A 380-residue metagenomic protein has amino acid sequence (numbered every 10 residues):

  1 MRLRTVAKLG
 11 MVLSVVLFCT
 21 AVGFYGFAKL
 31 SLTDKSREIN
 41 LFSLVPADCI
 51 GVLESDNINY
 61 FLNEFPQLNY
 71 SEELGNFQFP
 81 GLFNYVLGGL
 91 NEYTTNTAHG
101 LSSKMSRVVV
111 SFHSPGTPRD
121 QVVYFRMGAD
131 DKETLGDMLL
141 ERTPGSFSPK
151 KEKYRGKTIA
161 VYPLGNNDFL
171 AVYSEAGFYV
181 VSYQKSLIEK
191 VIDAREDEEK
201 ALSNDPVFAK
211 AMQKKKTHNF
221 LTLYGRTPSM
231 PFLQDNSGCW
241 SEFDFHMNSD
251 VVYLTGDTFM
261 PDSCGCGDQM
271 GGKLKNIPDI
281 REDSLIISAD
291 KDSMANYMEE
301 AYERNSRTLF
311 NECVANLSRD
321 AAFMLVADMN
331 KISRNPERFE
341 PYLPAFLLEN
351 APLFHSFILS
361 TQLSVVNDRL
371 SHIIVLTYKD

Functional and structural regions predicted by a protein language model:
R4-M11, L17-V161, S203-N236, Y253-S293 (+1 more regions): Structural boundary/hinge residues at secondary-structure and domain interfaces
N59-Y60, Y173-L202, E242-D268: Hydrophobic, ordered structural segments
S106-S114, C239-M247, I358-V365: Short amphipathic beta-strand and strand-loop transition segments with alternating hydrophobic
S148-K153, L170-Y173, F243-F245, L363: Short, exposed beta-strand/loop patches in secreted or surface proteins that constitute
A160-A194, M294-E299, M324, S364-R369 (+1 more regions): A short, solvent-exposed beta-edge/loop patch
H246, D257-F259, D290, R369 (+1 more regions): Residue-level recognition of well-ordered beta-strand positions that form the cores of beta-sheet-rich folds across
L353-D380: Hydrophobic, glycine-enriched assembly/anchoring segments
